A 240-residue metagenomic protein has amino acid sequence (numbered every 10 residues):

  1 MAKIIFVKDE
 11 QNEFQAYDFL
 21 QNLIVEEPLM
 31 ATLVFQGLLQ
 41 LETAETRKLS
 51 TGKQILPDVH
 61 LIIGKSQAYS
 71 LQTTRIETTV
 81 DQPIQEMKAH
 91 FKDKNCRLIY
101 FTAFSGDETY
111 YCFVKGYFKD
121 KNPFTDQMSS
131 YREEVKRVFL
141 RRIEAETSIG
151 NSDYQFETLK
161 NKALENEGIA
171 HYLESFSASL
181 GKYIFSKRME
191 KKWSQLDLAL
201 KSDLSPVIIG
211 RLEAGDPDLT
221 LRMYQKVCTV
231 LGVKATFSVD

Functional and structural regions predicted by a protein language model:
M1-N95, S105-E108, F118-Y154: Basic, Lys/Arg-enriched alpha-helical interface segments
I99, A178, R188-E190, D218: Short amphipathic helical patch at the helix-1/turn junction of helix-turn-helix
L140-K182: N-terminal flexible/basic segments that precede or flank functional cores
L180, K191-K192, S205, T220: Flexible coil/turn residues that form the inter-helical turn or adjacent wing/linker of helix-turn-helix
K182-K201, K226: Short basic helix-loop element that most often maps to the first helix and adjoining turn of HTH DNA-binding modules
D203-D218: Recognition helix of helix-turn-helix/homeodomain-like DNA-binding domains that insert into the DNA major groove
T220-S238: DNA major-groove recognition helix of helix-turn-helix/homeodomain DNA-binding modules
